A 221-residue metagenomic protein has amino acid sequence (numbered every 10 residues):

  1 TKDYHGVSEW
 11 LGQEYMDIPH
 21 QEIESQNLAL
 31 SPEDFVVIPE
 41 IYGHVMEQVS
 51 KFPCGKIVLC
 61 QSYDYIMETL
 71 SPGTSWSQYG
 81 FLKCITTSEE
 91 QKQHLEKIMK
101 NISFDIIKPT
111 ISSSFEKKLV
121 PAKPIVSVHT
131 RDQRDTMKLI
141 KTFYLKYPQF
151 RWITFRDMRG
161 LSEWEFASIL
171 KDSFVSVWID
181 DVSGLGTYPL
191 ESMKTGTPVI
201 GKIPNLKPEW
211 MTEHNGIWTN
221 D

Functional and structural regions predicted by a protein language model:
T1-D3: N-terminal subdomain of nucleotide-sugar transferases
H5-F81: Extended catalytic core of nucleotide-activated donor transferases of GT-like folds
P39-Y42, T87-E90, D132: Helix N-cap/beta->alpha junction signal
V45-E47, M67-S71, F81-S103, K138-L139: A short, active-site helix/loop in glycosyltransferases that binds the activated sugar's phosphate group
Q93-F166: Conserved catalytic-core segment of nucleotide-activated headgroup transferases in glycan assembly
S168-S173: Short alpha-helical donor nucleotide-sugar binding micro-motif in glycosyltransferases
S176-V177: A short hydrophobic beta-strand element within the catalytic core of glycosyltransferases that build diverse glycans
D181-V182, T187-D221: Catalytic binding pocket for nucleotide-activated donors in carbohydrate/polymer assembly enzymes
